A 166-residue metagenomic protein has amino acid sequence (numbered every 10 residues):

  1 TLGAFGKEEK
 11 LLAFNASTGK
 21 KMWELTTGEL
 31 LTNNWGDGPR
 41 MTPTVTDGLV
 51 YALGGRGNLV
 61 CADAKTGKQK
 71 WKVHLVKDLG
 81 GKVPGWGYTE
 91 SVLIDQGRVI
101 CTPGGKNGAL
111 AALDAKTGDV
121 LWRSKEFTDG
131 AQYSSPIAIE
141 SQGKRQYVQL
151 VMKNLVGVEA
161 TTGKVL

Functional and structural regions predicted by a protein language model:
T1-L166: Noncatalytic, solvent-exposed loop/strand surfaces of beta-propeller-type extracellular/periplasmic domains
